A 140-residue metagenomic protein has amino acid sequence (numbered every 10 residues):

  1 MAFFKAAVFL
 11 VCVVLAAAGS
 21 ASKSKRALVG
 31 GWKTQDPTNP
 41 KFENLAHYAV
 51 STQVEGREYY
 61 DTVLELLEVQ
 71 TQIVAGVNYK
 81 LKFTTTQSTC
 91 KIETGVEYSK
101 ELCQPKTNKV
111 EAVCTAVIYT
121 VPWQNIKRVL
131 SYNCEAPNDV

Functional and structural regions predicted by a protein language model:
A2-V140: N- and C-terminal low-complexity/disordered segments
